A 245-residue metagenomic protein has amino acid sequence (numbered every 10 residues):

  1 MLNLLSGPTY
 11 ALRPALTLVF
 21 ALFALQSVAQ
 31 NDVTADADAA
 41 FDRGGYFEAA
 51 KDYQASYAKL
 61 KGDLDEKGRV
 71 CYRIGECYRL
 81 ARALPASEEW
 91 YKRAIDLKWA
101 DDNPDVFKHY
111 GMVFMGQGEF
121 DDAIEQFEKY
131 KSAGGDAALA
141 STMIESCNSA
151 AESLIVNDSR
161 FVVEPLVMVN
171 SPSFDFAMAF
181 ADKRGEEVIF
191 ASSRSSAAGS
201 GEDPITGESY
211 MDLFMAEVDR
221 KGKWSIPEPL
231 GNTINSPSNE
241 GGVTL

Functional and structural regions predicted by a protein language model:
W99, V106-H109, G116-L245: Short, conserved micro-motifs composed of acidic
